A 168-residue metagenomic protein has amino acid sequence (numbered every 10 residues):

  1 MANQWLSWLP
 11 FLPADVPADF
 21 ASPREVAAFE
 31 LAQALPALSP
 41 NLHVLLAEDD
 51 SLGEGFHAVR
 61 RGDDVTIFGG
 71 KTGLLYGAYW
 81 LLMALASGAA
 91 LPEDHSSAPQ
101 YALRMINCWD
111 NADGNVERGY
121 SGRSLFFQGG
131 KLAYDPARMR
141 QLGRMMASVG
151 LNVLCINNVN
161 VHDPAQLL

Functional and structural regions predicted by a protein language model:
M1-P13, P36, D94-Q100: Short boundary motifs at domain starts and secondary-structure transition points
Q4-S22, G122-F127: Acidic/histidine-rich, surface-exposed loop or edge segments in extracytoplasmic proteins
Q4-S7, G55, Y79, C108: Residues in intrinsically disordered, low-complexity segments of regulatory proteins
L6-L12, G55-R61, V116-Y120: Short amphipathic alpha-helical segments, especially helix-boundary/capping motifs
W8-A14, Q33, P40, V44 (+2 more regions): Generic detector of low-complexity/intrinsically disordered segments and short hydrophobic N-terminal stretches
S22-E30, A34, S51, R61-L168: Feature activates predominantly on carbohydrate-active enzymes
P36-H57, V65-T66: Short, well-ordered secondary-structure micro-motifs within conserved domains or adaptor modules
